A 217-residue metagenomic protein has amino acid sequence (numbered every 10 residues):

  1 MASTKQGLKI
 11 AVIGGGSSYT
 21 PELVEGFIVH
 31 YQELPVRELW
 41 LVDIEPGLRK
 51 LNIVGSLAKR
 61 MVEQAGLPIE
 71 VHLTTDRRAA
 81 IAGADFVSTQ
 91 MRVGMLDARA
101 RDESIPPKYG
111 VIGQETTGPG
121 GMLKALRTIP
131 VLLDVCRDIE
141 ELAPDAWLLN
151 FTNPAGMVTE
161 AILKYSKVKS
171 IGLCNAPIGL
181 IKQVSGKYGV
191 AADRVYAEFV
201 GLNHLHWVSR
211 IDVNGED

Functional and structural regions predicted by a protein language model:
G16: Conserved glycine-rich cofactor-binding loop
V29-G66: Glycine-rich phosphate-binding loop and adjoining beta1-alpha1-beta2 segment of Rossmann-like nucleotide-binding folds
Q32, K59-M61, E141, E160-S170 (+1 more regions): Short, surface-exposed basic-aromatic patches at helix termini and helix-loop junctions that form
E70-G83: Short acidic low-complexity segments
A82, S88-T89, N150: Redox-cofactor binding/interface segments in oxidoreductases and associated redox assembly factors
V93, D97-Y165: Rossmann-fold NAD(P)-binding glycine/threonine-rich loop
V168-K169, L173-D217: Substrate/ligand-engaging "lid" and interaction regions
